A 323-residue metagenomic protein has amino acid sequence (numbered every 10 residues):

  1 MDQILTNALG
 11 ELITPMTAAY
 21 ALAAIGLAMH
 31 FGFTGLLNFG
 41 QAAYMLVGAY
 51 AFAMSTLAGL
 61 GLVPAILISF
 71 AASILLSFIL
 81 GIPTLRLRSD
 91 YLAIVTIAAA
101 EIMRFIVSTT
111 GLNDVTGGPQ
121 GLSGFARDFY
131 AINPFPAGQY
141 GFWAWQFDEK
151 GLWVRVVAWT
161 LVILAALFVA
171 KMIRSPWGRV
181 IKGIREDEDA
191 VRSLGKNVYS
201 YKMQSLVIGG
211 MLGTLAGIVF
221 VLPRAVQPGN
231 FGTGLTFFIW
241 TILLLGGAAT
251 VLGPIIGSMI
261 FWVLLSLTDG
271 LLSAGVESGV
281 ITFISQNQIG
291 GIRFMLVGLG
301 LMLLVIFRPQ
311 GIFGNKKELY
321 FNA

Functional and structural regions predicted by a protein language model:
M1-A323: Transmembrane alpha-helices and adjacent helix-loop boundaries
